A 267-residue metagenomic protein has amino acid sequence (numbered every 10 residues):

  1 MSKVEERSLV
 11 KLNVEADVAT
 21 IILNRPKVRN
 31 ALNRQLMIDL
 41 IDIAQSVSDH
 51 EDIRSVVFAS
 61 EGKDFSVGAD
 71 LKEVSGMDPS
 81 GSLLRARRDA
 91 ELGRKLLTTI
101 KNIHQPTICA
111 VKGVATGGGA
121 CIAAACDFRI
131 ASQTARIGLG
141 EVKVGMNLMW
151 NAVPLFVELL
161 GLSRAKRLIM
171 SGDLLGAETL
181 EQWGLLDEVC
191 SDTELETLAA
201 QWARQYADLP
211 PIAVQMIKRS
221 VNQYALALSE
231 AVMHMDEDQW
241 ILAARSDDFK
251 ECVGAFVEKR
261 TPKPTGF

Functional and structural regions predicted by a protein language model:
M1-E61, T98: Conserved CoA-thioester-binding segment of acyl-CoA-metabolizing enzymes
M1-N24, D173-A207, Q215-A225, C252-F267: Amphipathic alpha-helical segments at domain termini/boundaries
R25-P26, H50, L209, S246 (+1 more regions): Short loop-to-helix capping motifs
I43, L92-I103: Catalytic-core regions built around general acid/base machinery
S60-L96, A115, G145, A227-L228: Glycine- (often His-adjacent) and acidic-residue-rich active-site loop that binds/positions the CoA thioester
T98-I212, S246, E251: Crotonase-fold acyl-CoA enzyme core
